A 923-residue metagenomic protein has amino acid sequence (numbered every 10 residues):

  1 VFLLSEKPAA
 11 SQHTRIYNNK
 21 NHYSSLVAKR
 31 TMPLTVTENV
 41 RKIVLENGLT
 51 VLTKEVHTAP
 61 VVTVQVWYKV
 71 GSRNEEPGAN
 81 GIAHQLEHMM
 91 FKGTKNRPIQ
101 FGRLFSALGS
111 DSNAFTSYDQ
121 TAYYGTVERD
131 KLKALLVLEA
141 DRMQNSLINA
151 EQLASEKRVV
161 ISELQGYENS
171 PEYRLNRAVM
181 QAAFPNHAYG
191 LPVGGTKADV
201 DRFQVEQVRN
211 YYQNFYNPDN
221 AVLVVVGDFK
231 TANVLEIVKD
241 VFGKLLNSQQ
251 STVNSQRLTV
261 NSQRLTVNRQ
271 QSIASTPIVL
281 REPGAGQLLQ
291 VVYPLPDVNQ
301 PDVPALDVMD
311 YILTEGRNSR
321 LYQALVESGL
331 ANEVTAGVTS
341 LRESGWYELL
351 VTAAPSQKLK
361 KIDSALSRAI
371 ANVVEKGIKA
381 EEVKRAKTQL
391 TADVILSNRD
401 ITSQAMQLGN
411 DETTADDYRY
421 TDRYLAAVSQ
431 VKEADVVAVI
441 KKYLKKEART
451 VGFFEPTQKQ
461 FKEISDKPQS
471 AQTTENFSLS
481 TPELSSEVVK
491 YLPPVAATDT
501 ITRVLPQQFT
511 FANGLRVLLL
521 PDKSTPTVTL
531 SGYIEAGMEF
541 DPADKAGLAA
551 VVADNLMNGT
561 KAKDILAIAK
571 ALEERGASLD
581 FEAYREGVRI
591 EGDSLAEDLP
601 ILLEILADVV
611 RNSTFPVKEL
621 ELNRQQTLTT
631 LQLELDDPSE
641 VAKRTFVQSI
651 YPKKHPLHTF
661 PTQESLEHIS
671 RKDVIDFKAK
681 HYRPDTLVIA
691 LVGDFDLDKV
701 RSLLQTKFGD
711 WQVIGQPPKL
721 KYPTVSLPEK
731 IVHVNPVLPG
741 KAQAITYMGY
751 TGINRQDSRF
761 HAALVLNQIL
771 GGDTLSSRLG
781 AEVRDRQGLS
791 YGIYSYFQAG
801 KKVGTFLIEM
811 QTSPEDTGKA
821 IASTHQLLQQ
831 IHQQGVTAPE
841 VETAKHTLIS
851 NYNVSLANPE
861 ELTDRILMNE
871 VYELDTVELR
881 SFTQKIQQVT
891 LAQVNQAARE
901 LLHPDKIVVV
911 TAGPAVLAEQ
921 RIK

Functional and structural regions predicted by a protein language model:
V1-E6: Classical Sec-dependent N-terminal signal peptides that target proteins to the secretory pathway
S11, I16, H22-L52, K230-N254 (+4 more regions): Proteolytic maturation boundary segments
V27-R41, V137-L138, E163, A182-A221 (+11 more regions): Histidine-acidic residue clusters that define the catalytic metal-binding segment of zinc metallopeptidase domains
A59-S72, G81-Q85, I99-R142, R174-A198 (+14 more regions): M16 family metallopeptidases and their MPP-like homologs
I82-M90, M309, V551-V552, L766: Active-site His/Glu-centered metal-binding helix of metallohydrolases
F115, Y212-F215, L280-P283, V338-L341 (+9 more regions): Replace "in large, NTP-powered and nucleic-acid-processing enzymes" with "in large, NTP-powered factors and other
I161-Y167, N268-E282, A386-S397, S594-L595 (+3 more regions): Short, conserved secondary-structure transition motifs
P304-D307, V326, H761-L764: PPIase-associated folding chaperone regions across multiple families
